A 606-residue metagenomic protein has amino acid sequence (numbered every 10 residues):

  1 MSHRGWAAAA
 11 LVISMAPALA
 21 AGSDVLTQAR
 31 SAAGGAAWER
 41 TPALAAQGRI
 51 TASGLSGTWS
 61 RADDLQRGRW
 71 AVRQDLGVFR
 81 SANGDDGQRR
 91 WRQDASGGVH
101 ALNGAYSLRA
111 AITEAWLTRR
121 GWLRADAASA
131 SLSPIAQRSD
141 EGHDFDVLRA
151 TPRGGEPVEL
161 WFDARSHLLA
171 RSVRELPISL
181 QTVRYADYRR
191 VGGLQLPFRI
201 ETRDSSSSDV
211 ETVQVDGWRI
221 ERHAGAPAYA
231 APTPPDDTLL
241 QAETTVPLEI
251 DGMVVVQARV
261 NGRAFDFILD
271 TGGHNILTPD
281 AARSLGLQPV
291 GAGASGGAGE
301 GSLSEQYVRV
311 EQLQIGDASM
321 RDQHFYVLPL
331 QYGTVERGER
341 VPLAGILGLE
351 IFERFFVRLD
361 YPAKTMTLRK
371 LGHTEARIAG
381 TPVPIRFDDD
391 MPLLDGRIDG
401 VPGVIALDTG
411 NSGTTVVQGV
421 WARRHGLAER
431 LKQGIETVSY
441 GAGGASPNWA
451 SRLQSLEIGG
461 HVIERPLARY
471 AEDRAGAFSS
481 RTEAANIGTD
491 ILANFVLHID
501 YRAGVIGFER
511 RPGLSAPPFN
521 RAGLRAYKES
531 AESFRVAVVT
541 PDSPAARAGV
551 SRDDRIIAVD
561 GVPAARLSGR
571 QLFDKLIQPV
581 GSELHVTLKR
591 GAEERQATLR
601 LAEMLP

Functional and structural regions predicted by a protein language model:
M1-A9: Bacterial N-terminal signal peptides that target proteins for export
A8-P17: Bacterial N-terminal signal peptides
A21-Q28, W91-V158, A164-S166, E175-L176 (+3 more regions): Flexible, processing/modification-adjacent segments and terminal tails in exported/periplasmic/extracellular proteins
D24-G98, S133: N-terminal mature ectodomain segment of secretory-pathway/periplasmic proteins
S53, R153, W161, A186-P606: Pepsin/retropepsin-fold aspartyl endopeptidases
G57-R61, F79-N83, E156-L160, S179-D187 (+2 more regions): A structural detector for short beta-strand units
S60-R69, N83-Q88, V158-R171, Q214-P227: A short, surface-exposed beta-strand/turn
V72, L148-A150, R171-S172, F198-T202: Beta-strand-dense domains in secreted/periplasmic systems and polymorphic toxin scaffolds
